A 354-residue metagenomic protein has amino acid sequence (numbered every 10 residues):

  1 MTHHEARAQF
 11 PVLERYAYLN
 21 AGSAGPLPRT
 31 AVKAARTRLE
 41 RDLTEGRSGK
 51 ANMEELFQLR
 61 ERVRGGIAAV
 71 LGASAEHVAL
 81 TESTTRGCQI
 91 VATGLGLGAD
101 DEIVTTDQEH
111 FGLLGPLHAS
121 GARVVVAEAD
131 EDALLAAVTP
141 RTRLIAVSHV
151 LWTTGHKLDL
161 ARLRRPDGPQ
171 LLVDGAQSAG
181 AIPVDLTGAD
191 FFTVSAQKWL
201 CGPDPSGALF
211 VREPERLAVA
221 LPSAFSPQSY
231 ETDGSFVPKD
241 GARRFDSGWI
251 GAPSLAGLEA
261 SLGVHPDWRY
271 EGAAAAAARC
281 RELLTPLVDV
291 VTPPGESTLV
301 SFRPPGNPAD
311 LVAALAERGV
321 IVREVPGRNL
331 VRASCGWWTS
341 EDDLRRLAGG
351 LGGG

Functional and structural regions predicted by a protein language model:
M1-G354: Pyridoxal 5′-phosphate
